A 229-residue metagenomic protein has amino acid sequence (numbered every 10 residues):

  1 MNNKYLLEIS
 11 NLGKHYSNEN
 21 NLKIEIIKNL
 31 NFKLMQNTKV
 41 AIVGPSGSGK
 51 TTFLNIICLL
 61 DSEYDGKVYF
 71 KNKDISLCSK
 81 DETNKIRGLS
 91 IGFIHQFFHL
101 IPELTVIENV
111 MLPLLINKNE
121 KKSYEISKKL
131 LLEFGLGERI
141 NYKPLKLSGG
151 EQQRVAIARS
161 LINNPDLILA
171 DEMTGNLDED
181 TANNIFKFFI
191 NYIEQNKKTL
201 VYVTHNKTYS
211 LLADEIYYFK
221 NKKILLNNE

Functional and structural regions predicted by a protein language model:
S17-N20, M111-Y124, E133: ABC-type ATPase nucleotide-binding domains, specifically the catalytic core motifs of the NBD
C58: Helix-to-loop junction immediately C-terminal to a conserved catalytic motif
G66-D74: Conserved ABC transporter NBD signature motif
G88, Y142-L145, N163, N196: Conserved signature/switch motifs of ABC ATPase nucleotide-binding domains
L104-M111: Short coil-to-helix segment of the ABC ATPase nucleotide-binding domain corresponding to the Q-loop/switch region
K143-Q153: Conserved ABC ATPase signature
I168-D171: Catalytic Walker B motif of ABC-type/P-loop ATPase nucleotide-binding domains
